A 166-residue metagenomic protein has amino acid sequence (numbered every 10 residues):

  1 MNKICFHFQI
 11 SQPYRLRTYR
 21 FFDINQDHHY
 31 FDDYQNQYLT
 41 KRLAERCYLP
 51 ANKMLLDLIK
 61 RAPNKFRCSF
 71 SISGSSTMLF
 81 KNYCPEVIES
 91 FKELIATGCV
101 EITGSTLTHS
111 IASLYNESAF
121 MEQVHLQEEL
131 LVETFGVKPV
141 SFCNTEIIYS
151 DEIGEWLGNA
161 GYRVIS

Functional and structural regions predicted by a protein language model:
M1-V140, I147-S166: Catalytic alpha-helical scaffold of carbohydrate-active enzymes acting on polysaccharides/glycoconjugates
